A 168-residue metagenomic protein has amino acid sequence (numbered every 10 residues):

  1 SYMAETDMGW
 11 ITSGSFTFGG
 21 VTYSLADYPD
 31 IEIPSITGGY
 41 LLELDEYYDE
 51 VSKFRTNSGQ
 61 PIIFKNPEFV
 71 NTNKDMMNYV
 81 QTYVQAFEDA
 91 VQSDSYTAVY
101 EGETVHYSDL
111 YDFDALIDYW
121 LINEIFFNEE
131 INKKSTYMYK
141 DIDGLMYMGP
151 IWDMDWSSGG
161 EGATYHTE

Functional and structural regions predicted by a protein language model:
S1-E168: Phosphate/dinucleotide-binding and metal-coordinating scaffold of catalytic cores in nucleotide-dependent enzymes
